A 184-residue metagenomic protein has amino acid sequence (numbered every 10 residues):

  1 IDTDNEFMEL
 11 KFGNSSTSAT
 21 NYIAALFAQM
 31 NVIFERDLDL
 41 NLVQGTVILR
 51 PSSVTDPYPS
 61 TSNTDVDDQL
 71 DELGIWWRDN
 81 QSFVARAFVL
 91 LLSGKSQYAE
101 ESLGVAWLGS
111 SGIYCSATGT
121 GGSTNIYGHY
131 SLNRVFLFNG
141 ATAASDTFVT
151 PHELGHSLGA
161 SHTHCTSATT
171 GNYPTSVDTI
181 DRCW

Functional and structural regions predicted by a protein language model:
I1-T124: Fold-level signature of zinc-dependent metallopeptidase catalytic domains
G45-D71, I113-A117, G122-W184: The catalytic-center signature of Zn2+-dependent metalloproteases
